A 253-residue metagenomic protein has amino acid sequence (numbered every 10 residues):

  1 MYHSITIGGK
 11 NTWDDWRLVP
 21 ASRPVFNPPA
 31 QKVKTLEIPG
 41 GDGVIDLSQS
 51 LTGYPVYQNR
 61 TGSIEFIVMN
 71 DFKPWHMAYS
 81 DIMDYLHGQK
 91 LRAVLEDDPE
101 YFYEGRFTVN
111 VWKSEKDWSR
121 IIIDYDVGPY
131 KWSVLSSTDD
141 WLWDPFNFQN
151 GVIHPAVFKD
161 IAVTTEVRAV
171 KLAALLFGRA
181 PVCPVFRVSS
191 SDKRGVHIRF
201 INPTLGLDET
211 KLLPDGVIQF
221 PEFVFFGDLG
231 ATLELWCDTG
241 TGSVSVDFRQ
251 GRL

Functional and structural regions predicted by a protein language model:
M1-G40: Polar/acidic, low-complexity leader/linker segments enriched in S/T/G and N/D
M1-G8, L91-A93, V196-F200: Short polybasic amphipathic segments
V25-G62: Short, solvent-exposed beta-alpha or beta-beta edge segments that form flexible loop/patches at the rim of ligand
L47-F72, D117-K131: Oligomerization/assembly interface segments of phage tail-like spikes and tubes
V56-R60, Y85-H87, E115-S119, G178-A180 (+2 more regions): Solvent-exposed loop and beta-edge segments used for protein-protein assembly and interaction
G62-P99: Long, hydrophobic/aromatic-enriched structural stretches that serve as scaffold segments
G88-V134: Short beta-strand and beta-hairpin "edge-sheet" elements
L135-L253: Intrinsically disordered, low-complexity segments enriched in serine, threonine, and glycine
